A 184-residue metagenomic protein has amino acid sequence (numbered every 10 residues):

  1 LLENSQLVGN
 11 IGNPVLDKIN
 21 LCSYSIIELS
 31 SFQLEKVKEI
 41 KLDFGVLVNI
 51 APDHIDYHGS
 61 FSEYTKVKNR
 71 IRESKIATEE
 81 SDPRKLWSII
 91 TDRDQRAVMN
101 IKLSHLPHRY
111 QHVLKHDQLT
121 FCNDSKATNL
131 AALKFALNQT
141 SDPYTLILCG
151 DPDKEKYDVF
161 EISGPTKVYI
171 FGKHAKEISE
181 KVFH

Functional and structural regions predicted by a protein language model:
L1-V8: Walker A (P-loop) phosphate-binding motif
N10, E28, V48, Y64 (+3 more regions): Residue-level signal for inorganic ion chemistry
N10-N13, L29-Q33, T78-P83, G172-E177: Short, polar loop motifs at secondary-structure junctions
L21-S81: Flexible active-site lid/hinge loop adjacent to a nucleotide/diphosphate and Mg2+-phosphate binding pocket
K38-K41, I71-I76, Q139-S141, V159-T166 (+1 more regions): Short, conserved loop/helix-junction motifs that constitute active-site signature segments in enzyme catalytic cores
L86, I90-P165: Nucleotide phosphate-binding/pyrophosphate-handling subdomain across enzymes that bind or process nucleotide phosphates
P152-H184: C-terminal helical cap/extension that packs against the catalytic core of soluble nucleotide-cofactor enzymes
